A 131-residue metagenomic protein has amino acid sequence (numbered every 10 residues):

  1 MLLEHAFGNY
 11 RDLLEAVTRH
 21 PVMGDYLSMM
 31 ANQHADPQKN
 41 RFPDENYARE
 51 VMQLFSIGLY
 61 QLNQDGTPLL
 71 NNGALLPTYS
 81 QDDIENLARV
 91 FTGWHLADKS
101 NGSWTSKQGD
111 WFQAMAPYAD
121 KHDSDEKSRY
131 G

Functional and structural regions predicted by a protein language model:
M1-G131: Active-site substrate-binding loop specific to GH73 endo-beta-N-acetylglucosaminidase modules in bacterial autolysins
